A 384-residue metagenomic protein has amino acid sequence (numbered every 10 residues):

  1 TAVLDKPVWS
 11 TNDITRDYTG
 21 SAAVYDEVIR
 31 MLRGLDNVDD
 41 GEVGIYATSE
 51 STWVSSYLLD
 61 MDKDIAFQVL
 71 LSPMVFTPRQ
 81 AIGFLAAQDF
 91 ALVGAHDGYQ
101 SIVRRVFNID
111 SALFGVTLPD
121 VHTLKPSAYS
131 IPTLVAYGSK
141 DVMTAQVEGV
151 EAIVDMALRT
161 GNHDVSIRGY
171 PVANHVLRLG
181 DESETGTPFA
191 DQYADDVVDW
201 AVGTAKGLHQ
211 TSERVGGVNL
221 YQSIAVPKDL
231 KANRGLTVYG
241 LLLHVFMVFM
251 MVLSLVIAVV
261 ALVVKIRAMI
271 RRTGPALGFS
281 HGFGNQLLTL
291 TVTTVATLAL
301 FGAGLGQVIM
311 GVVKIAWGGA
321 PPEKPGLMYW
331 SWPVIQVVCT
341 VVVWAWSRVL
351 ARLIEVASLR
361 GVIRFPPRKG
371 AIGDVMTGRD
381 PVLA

Functional and structural regions predicted by a protein language model:
T1-S212: Soluble extramembrane regions of membrane proteins in the secretory/endomembrane system
A194-L236: Juxtamembrane amphipathic/hinge helix adjacent to a transmembrane helix
V218-A384: Extended non-globular C-terminal regions
